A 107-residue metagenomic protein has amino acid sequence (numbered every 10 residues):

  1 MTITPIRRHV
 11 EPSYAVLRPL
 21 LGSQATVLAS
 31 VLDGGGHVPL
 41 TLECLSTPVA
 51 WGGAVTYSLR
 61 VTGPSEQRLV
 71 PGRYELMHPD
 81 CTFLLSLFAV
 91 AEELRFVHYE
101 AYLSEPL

Functional and structural regions predicted by a protein language model:
M1-L107: Surface-exposed, beta-sheet-biased, low-hydrophobicity segments with strongly acidic/polar composition
